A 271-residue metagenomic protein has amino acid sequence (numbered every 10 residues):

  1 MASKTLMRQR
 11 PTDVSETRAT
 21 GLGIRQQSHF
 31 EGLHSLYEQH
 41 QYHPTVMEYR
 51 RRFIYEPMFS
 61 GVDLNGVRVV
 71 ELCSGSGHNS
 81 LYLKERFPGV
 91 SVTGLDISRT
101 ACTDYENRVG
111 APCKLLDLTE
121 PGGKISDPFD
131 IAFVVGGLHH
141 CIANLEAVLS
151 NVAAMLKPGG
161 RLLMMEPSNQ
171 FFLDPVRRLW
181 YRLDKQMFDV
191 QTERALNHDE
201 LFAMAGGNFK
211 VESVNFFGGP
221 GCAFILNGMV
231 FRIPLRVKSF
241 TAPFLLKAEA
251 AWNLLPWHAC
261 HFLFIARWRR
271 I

Functional and structural regions predicted by a protein language model:
A2-D63, Y82: Conserved class I S-adenosyl-L-methionine
G66-G75: Conserved class I S-adenosyl-L-methionine
S76-P121: Class I SAM-dependent methyltransferase SAM/SAH-binding core
G123-A132: A short acidic, Gly/Pro-enriched loop at the edge of an enzyme's catalytic core that lines a small-molecule cofactor
E146-P158: A short glycine-rich, Lys/Arg-flanked "PGG" loop and its adjoining helix->strand segment in the class I
L163-K185: Conserved class I S-adenosyl-L-methionine
R177-Y181, S213-I271: A C-terminal cap/extension of S-adenosyl-L-methionine-dependent methyltransferases that defines the acceptor-substrate
D184-E200: Acceptor-substrate binding/catalytic loop of class I
